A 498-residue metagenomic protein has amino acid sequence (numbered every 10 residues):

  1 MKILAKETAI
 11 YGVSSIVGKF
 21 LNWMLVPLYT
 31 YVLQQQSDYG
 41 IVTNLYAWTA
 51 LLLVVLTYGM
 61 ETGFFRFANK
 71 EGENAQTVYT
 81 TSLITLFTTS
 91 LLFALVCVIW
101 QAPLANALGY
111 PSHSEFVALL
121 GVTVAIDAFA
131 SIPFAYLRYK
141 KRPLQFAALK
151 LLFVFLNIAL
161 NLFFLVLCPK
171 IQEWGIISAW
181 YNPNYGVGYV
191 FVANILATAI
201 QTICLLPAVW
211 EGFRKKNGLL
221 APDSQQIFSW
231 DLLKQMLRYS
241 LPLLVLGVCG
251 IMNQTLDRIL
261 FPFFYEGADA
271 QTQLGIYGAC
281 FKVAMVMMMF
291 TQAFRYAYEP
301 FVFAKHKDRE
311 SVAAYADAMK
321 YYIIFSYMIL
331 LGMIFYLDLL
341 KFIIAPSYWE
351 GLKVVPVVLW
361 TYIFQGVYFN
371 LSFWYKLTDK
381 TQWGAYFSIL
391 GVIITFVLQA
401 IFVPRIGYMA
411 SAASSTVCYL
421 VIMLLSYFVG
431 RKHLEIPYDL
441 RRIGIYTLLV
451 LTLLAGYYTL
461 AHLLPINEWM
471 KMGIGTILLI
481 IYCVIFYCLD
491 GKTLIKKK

Functional and structural regions predicted by a protein language model:
M1-L4, Q172-V187, F191, I203-Q254 (+3 more regions): Interhelical loop/hinge segments that connect adjacent transmembrane helices in multipass membrane
M1-W23, E73-T80, I227-L246, V312 (+3 more regions): N-terminal membrane topogenesis motif
K2-E61, T89-W100, T123, N157-I158 (+2 more regions): Signature of the first transmembrane helix
E7-N22, V190-L205, V209-G212, F228-P300 (+1 more regions): Transmembrane helical elements of multi-pass membrane transporters/channels
W23-D38, A105-A107, A179, V248-V286 (+3 more regions): Helix-terminus/linker motif at the lipid-water interface of multi-pass membrane proteins
N69-T85, I276-S388: Specific pore-lining/lateral-gate transmembrane helices of multi-pass inner-membrane transport and insertion machines
A118, L149-K215, I389-T395, Y408-V429 (+1 more regions): Hydrophobic alpha-helical transmembrane segments
Y458-K498: Membrane-proximal transmembrane or re-entrant/amphipathic helices at the cytosolic face
